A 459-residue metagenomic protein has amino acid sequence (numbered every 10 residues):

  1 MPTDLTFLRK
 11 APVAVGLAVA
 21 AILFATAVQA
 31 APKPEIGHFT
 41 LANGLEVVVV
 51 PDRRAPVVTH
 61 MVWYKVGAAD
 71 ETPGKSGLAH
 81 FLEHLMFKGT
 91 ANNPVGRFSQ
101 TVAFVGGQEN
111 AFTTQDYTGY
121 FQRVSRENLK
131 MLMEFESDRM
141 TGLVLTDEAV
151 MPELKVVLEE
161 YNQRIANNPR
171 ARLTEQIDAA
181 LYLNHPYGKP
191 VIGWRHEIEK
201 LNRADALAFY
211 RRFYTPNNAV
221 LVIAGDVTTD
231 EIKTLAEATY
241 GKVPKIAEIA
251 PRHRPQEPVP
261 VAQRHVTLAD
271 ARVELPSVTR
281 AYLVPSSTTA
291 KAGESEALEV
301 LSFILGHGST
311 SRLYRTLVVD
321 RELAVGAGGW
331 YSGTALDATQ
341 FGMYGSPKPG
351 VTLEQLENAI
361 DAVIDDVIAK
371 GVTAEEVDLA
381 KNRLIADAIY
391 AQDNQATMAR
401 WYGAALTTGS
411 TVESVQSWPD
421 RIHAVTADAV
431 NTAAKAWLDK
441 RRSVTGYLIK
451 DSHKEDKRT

Functional and structural regions predicted by a protein language model:
M1-R9: N-terminal secretory signal peptides that target proteins for export/translocation
A14-A25: Bacterial N-terminal signal peptides
V28-A68, P94-N128, R164-N218, K242-T288 (+5 more regions): Non-catalytic beta-strand/loop surface segments
G67-K75: Short pre-active-site segment immediately N-terminal to the catalytic Zn-binding motif
S76-T90: Active-site SXXK
S137-D147, A238-A247, D361-V372: A common structural junction motif
I368, A380, A391-A396, L406-S417 (+3 more regions): C-terminal soluble interaction/assembly domains
